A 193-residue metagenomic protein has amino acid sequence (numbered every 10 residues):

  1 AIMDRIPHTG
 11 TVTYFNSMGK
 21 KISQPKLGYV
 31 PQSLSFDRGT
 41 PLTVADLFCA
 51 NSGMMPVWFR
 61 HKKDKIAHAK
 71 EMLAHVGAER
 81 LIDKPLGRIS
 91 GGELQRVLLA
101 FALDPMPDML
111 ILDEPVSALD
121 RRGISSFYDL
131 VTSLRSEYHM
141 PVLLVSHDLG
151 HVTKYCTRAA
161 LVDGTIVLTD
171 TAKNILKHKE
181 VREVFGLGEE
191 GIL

Functional and structural regions predicted by a protein language model:
P7-L27: Conserved ABC transporter NBD signature motif
K63-L81: Conserved ABC ATPase "signature" region
P85-I89, E93: Conserved ABC ATPase signature
M106: Conserved catalytic motifs of ABC-family nucleotide-binding domains
L110-E114: Catalytic Walker B motif of ABC-type/P-loop ATPase nucleotide-binding domains
S146-H147: H-loop/switch region of ABC-family ATPase nucleotide-binding domains
A159-T171: H-loop (His-switch) and adjacent beta-strand-loop-beta switch element of ABC-type ATPase nucleotide-binding domains
